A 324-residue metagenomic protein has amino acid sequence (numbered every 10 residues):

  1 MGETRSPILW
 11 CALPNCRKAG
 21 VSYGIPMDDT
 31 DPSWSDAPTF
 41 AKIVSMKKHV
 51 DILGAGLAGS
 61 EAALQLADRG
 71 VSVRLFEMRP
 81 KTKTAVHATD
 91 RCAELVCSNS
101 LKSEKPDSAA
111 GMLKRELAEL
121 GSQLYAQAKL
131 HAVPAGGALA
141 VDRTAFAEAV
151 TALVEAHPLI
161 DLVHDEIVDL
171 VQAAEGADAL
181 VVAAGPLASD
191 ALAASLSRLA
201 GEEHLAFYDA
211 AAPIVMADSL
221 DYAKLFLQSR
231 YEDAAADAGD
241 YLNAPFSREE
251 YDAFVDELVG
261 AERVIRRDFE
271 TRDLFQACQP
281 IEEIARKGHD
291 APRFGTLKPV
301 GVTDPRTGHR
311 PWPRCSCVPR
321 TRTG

Functional and structural regions predicted by a protein language model:
V21-Y23, D29, S35, T39-K42: Short, positively charged and aromatic/hydrophobic N-terminal segments
K47-A58: Beta1/beta-strand and adjacent pyrophosphate-binding region of the FAD-binding site in flavoprotein oxidoreductases
L64-A126: N-terminal FAD cofactor-binding segment of flavoenzymes
P106-A110, K114, S122-G137, A200-D209 (+1 more regions): A short alpha-helix-loop-beta-strand transition element characteristic of N-terminal alpha/beta dinucleotide-binding
E116-A193: Feature captures the FAD/FMN-dependent oxidoreductase FAD-binding
P158-G324: Predominantly flavin-linked oxidoreductase catalytic cores and closely associated redox partners
